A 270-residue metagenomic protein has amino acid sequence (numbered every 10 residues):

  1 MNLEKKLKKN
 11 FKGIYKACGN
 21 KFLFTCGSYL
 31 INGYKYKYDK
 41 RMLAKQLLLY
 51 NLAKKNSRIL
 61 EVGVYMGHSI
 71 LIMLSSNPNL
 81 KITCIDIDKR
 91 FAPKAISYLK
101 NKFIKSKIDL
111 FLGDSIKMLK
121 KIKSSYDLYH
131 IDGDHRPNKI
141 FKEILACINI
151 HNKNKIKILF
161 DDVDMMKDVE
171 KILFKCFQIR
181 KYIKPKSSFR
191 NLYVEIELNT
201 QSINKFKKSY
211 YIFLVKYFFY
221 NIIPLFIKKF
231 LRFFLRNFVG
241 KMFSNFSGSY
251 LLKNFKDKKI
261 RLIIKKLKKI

Functional and structural regions predicted by a protein language model:
M1-H130, D134-I270: A short alpha-helical cap/connector motif
